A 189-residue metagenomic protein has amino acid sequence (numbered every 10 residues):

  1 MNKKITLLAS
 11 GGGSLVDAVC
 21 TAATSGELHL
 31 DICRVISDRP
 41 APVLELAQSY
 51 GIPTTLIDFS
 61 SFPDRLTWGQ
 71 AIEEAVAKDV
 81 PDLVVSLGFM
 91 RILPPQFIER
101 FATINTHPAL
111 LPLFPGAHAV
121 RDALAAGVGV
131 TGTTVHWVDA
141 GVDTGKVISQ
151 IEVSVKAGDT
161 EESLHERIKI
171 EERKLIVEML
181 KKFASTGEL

Functional and structural regions predicted by a protein language model:
M1-P42: N-terminal Rossmann-like dinucleotide-binding module
A9, R65, G69, E73 (+2 more regions): Amphipathic, non-transmembrane alpha-helical scaffold segments
A18-G26, L46, Y50, A75 (+2 more regions): Alpha-helical structural signal in soluble globular domains
A22, L83, L87-L189: Donor/substrate-binding cores of folate-linked one-carbon enzymes
L28-T67: Short, surface-exposed acidic-centric catalytic microdomains
P42, A71-I72, I92-L93: Short acidic active-site motifs
A75-P81: Glycine-rich phosphate-binding loop signature in dinucleotide/nucleotide-binding domains
